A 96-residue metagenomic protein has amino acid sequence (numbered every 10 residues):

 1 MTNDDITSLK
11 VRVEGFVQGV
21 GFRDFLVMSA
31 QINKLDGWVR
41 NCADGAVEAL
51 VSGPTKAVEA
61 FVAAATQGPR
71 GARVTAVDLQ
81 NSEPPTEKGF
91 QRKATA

Functional and structural regions predicted by a protein language model:
M1-A96: Intrinsically disordered, low-complexity, mixed-charge
